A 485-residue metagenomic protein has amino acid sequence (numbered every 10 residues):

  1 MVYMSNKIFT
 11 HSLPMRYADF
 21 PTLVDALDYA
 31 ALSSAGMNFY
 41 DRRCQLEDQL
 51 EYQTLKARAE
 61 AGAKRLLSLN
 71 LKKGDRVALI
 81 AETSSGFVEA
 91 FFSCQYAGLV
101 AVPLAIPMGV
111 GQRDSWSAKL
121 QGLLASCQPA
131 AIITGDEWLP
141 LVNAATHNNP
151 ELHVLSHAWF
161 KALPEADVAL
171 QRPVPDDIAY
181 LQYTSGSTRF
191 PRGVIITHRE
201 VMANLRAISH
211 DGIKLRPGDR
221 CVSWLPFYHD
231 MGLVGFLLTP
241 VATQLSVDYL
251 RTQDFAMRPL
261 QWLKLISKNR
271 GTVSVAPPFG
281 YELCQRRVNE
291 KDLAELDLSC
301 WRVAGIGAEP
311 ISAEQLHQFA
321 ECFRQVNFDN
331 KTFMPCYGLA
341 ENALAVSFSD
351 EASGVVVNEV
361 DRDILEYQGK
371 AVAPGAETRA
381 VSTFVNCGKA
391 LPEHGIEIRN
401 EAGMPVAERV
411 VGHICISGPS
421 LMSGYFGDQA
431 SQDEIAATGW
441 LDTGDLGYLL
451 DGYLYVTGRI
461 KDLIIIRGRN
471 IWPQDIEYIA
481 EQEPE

Functional and structural regions predicted by a protein language model:
I8, D25-L50, I178-L181, T188 (+2 more regions): AMP-dependent adenylate-forming
A35, V154, P164-Y183, R189-F190 (+3 more regions): Conserved pre-ATP/AMP-binding loop-to-beta segment of ANL
N38-E89, G109-A118, L170-R172, G193-M202: Conserved AMP-binding/adenylate-forming core of the ANL superfamily
S68, Y96-E165, Q171, P277-P278 (+1 more regions): Structural core segment of the AMP-binding/adenylate-forming
M202-R220, D230-T272, R287-K291: Conserved AMP-binding/adenylation subdomain of ANL enzymes
S267, S274, G418, S423-G424 (+1 more regions): AMP-binding/adenylate-forming catalytic core of the ANL superfamily
G271-V275, R287-A380, G395, A402-P405: Gly/Ser/Thr-rich phosphate-binding loop
D363-F384, M404, S420-G444, I460-K461 (+1 more regions): Conserved ANL (AMP-binding/adenylate-forming) active-site segment centered on the GW(Y/F)…HTG consensus within
